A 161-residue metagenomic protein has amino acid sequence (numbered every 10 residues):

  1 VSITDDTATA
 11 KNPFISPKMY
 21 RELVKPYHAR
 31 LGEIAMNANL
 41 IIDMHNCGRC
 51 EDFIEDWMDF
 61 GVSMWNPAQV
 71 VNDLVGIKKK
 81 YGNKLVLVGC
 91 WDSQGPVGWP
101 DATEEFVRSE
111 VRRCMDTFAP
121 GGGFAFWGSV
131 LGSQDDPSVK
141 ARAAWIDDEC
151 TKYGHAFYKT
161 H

Functional and structural regions predicted by a protein language model:
V1-H161: Active-site loop segments of alpha/beta catalytic cores
